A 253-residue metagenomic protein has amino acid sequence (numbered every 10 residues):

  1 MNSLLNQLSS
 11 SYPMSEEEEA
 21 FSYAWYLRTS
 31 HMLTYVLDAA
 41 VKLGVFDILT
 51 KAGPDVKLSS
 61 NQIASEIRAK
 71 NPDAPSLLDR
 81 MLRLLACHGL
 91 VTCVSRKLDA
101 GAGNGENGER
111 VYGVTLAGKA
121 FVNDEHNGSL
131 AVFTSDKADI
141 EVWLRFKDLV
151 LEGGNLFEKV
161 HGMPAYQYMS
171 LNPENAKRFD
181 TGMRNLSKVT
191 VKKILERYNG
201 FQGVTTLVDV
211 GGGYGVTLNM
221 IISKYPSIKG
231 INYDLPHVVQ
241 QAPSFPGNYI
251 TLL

Functional and structural regions predicted by a protein language model:
L4-T206: Conserved Class I S-adenosyl-L-methionine-dependent methyltransferase catalytic core
T206-V208, G212-L253: Class I SAM-dependent methyltransferase SAM/SAH-binding core
